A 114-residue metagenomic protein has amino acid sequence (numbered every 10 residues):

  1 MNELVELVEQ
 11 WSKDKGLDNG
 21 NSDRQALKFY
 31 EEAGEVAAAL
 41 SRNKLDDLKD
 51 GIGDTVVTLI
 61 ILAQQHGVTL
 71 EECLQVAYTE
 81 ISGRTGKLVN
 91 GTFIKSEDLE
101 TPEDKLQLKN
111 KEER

Functional and structural regions predicted by a protein language model:
M1-I52, V56-R114: Flexible "arm" and connector segments at domain edges
